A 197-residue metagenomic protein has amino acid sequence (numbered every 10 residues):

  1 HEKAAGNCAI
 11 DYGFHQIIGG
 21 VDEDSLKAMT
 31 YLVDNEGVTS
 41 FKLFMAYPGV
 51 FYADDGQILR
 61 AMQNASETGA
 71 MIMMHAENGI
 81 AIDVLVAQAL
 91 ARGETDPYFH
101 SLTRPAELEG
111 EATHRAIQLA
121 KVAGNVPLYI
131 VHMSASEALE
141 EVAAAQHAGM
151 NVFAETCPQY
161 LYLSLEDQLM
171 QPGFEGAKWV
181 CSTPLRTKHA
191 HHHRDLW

Functional and structural regions predicted by a protein language model:
K3-S25, K42-V50: Metal-cofactor-binding active-site regions of metalloenzymes
D24-M45, G49-W197: Histidine/acidic residue-rich metal-binding segments in metalloenzymes
